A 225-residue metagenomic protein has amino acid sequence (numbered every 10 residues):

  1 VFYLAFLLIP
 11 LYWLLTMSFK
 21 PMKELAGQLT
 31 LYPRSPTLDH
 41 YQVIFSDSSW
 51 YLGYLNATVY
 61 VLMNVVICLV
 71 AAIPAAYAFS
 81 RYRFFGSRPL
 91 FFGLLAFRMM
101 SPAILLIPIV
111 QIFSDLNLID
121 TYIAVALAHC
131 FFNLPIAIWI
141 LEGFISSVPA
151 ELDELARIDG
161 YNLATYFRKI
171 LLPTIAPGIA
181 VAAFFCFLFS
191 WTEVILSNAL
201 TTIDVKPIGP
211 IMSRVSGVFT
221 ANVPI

Functional and structural regions predicted by a protein language model:
V1-I225: A structural signal for multi-pass alpha-helical bundles of membrane permease subunits that mediate small-molecule
